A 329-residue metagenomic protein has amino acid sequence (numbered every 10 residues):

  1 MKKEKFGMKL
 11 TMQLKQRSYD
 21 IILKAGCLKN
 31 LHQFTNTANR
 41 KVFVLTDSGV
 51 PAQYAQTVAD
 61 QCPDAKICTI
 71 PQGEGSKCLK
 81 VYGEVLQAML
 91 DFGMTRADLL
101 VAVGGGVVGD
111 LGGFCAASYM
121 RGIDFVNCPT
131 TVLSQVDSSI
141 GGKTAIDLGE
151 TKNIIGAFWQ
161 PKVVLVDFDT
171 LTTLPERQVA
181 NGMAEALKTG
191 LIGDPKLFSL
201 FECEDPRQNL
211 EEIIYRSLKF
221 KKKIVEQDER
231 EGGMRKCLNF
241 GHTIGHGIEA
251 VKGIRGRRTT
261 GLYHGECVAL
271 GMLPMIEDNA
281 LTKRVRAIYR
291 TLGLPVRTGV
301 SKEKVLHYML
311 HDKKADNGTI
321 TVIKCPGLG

Functional and structural regions predicted by a protein language model:
K2-L99: ATP/NTP phosphate-donor binding region
F6, S18, A184-A186, T282-G329: C-terminal charged capping/lid subdomain of soluble metabolic enzymes
I22, L28, F114-E204: A glycine/threonine-rich phosphate-anchoring loop and its flanking beta-alpha core in nucleotide/phosphate-binding
K24, V44, P129, D167 (+3 more regions): Residue-level signal for inorganic ion chemistry
Q72-G73, V103-G105, F240-G241: Glycine-rich beta-strand-to-loop/alpha-helix junction loops that act as flexible
E84-L100, G112-N127: Non-catalytic interfacial helical region
V107-F114, Q135, H246-G247: Short glycine/serine/threonine-rich phosphate/pyrophosphate-binding segments that cradle anionic phosphate groups
S199-H307: Active-site segments that bind and position negatively charged phosphate/pyrophosphate groups
